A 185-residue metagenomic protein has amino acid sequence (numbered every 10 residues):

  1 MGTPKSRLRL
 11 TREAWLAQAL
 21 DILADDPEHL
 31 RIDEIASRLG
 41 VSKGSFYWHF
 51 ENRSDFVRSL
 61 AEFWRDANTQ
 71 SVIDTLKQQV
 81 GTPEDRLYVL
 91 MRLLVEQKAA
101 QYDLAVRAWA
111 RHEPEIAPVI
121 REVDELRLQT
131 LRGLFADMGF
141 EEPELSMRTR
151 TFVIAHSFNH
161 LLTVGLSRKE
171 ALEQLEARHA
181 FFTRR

Functional and structural regions predicted by a protein language model:
M1-L10: N-terminal intrinsically disordered/low-complexity leader segments
L10, A14, Q18-D55, S59: Helix-turn-helix
Q18-D25, S71-T75, V106, A155-N159: Solvent-exposed, amphipathic alpha-helical segments
I32, E62-T69: Short, basic, alpha-helical segments at the C-terminal edge of helix-turn-helix-like DNA-binding modules
S59, I73-A100, R148, F152: Hydrophobic alpha-helical connector segments
Q97-P118: Amphipathic alpha-helical segments used for helix-helix packing
E115, V119-G133: Short, solvent-exposed amphipathic helices
A117, R121, A136-R185: Hydrophobic/aromatic-rich alpha-helical bundle segments in the mid-to-C-terminal region
